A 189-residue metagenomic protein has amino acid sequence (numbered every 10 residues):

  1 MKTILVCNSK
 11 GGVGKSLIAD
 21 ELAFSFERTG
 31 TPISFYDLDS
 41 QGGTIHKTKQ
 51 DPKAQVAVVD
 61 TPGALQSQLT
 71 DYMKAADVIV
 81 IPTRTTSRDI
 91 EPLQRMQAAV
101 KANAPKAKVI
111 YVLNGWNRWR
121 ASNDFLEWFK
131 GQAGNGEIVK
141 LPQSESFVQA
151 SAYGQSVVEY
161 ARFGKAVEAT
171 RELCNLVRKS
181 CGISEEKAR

Functional and structural regions predicted by a protein language model:
M1-T31: Walker A (P-loop) phosphate-binding motif
T29-T44: Short beta-strand-centered segment that lines the nucleotide-binding/catalytic pocket of NTP-utilizing
S34-F35, I81, Y111-L113: Structural beta-sheet core signal
Y36-S40, P52-L69: Switch II (G3) loop of P-loop NTPases
Q66-S87: Inter-motif core of Ras-like GTPase G domains
E91-R118: Conserved C-terminal guanine-recognition region of P-loop GTPase G domains, centered on the G4
N117, E127-V158: Beta-strand-loop-alpha "switch" segments that mediate conformational coupling across diverse proteins
V148-C174: Inter-lobe coupling/hinge region of RecA-like P-loop helicase motors
